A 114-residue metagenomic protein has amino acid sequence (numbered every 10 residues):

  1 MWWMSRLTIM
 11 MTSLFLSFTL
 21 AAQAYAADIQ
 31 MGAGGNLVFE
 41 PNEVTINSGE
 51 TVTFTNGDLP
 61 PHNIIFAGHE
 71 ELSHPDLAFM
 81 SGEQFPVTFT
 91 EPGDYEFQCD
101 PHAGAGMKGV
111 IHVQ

Functional and structural regions predicted by a protein language model:
M1-M11: Bacterial N-terminal signal peptides that target proteins for export
W2, L20-Q114: Extracytoplasmic copper-binding redox domains, predominantly the cupredoxin/blue-copper superfamily
I9-T19: Bacterial N-terminal signal peptides
